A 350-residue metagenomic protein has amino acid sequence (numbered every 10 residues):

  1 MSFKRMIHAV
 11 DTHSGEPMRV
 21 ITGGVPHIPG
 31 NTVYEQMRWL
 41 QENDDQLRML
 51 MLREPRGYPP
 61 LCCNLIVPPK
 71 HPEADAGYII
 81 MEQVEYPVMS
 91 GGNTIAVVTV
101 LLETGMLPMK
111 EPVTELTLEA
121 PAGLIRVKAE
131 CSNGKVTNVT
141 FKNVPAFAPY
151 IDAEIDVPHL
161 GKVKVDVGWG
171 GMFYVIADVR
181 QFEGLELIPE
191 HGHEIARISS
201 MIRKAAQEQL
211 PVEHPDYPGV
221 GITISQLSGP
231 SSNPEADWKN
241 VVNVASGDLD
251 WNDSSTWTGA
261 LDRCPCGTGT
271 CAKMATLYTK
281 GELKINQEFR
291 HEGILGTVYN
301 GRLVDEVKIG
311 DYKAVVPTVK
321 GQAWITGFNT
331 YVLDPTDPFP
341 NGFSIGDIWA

Functional and structural regions predicted by a protein language model:
M1-V165, V179-A350: A glycine-rich beta-to-alpha transition motif near the start of alpha/beta enzyme domains, typified by
G171: Glycine-rich ThDP/TPP pyrophosphate-binding loop and its adjacent helix/strand module within ThDP-dependent enzymes
